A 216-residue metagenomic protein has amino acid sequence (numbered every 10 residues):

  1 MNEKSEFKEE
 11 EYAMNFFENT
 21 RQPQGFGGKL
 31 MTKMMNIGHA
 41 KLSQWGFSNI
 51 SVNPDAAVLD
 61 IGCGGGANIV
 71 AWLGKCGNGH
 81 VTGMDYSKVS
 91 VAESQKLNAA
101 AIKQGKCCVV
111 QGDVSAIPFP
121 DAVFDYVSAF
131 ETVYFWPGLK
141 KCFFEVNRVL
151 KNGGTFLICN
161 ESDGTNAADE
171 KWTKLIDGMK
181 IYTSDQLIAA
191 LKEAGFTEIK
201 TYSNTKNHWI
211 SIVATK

Functional and structural regions predicted by a protein language model:
E6-N36, A40, F144, T155-V213: C-terminal alpha-helical "lid/dimerization" subdomain adjacent to the S-adenosyl-L-methionine
I37-A56, A71: Conserved alpha-helix/loop element of class I SAM-dependent methyltransferases that forms part of the SAM/SAH-binding
I50-V52, K75-C76, L150: A generic alpha-to-beta junction signature in SAM-dependent methyltransferases
D55, L150-T155: Short glycine-dipeptide loop
A57-A116: Class I SAM-dependent methyltransferase SAM/SAH-binding core
S115-Y126: A short acidic, Gly/Pro-enriched loop at the edge of an enzyme's catalytic core that lines a small-molecule cofactor
Y126-L139: A short SAM/SAH-binding and catalytic strip from SAM-dependent methyltransferases
K140-N152: A short glycine-rich, Lys/Arg-flanked "PGG" loop and its adjoining helix->strand segment in the class I
